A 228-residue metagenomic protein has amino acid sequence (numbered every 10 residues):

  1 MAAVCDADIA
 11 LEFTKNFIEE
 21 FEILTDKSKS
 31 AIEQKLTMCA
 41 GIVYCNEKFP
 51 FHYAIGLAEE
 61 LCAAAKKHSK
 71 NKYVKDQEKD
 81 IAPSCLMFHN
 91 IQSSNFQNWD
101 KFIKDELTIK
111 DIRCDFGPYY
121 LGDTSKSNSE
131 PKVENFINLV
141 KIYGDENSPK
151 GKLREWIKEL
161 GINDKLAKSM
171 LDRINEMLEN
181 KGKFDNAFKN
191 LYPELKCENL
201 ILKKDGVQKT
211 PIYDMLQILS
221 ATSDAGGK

Functional and structural regions predicted by a protein language model:
M1-K228: Charged, helix-rich terminal subdomains or tails
